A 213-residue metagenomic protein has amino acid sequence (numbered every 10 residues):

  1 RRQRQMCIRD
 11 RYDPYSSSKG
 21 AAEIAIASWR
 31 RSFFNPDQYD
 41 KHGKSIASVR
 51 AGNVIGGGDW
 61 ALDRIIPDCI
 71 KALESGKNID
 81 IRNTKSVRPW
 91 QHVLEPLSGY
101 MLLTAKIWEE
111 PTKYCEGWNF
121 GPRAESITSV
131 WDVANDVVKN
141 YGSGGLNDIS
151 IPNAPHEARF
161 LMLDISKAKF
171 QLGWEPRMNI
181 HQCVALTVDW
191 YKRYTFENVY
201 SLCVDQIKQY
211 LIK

Functional and structural regions predicted by a protein language model:
R1-R2, Q38-K44, N78, Y114-C115: Active-site loop of short-chain dehydrogenase/reductase
Q3-I8: Short, small-residue-biased leader/transition segments that mark boundaries at the very start of proteins
R9-P14, N35-I65, V87, N119: Flexible, glycine-rich beta-alpha linker
Y12-A47, I70-S75: Active-site Tyr-X1-5-Lys
N53, L73-K213: C-terminal substrate-binding subdomain of Rossmann-fold SDR/epimerase-dehydratase oxidoreductases
